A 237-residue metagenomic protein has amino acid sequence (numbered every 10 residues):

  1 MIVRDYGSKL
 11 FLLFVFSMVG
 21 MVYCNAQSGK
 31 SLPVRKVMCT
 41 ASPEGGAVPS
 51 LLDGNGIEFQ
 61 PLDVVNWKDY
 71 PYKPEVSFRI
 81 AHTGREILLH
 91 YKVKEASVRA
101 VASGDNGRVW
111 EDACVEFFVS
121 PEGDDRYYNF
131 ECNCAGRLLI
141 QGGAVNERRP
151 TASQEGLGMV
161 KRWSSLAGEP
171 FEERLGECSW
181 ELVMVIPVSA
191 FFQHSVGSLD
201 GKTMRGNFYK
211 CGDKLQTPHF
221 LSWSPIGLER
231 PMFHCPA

Functional and structural regions predicted by a protein language model:
I2, V19-V22: Position-driven detector of the extreme protein N-terminus
I2-F11: Bacterial N-terminal signal peptides that target proteins for export
F11-G20: Bacterial N-terminal signal peptides
C24-A237: Structural preference for beta-rich elements and adjacent junctions enriched in aromatics
